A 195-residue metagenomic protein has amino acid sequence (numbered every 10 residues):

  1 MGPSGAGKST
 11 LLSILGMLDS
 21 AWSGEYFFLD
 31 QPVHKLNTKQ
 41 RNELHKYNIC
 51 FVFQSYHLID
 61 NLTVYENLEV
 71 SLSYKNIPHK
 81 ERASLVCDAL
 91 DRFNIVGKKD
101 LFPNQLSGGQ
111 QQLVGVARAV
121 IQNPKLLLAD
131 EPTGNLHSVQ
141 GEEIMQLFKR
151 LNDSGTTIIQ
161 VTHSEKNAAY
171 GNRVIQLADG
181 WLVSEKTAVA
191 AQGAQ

Functional and structural regions predicted by a protein language model:
M1-V174: ABC family nucleotide-binding domain
V174-T187: H-loop (His-switch) and adjacent beta-strand-loop-beta switch element of ABC-type ATPase nucleotide-binding domains
V189-Q195: ABC ATPase nucleotide-binding domains
